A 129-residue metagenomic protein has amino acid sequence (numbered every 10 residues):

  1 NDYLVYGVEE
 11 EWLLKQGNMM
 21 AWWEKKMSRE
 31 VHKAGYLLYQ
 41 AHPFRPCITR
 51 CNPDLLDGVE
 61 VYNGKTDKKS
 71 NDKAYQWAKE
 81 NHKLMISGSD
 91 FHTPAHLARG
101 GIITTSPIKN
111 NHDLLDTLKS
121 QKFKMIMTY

Functional and structural regions predicted by a protein language model:
N1-K15, F44-Y129: Charged catalytic cores and adjacent phosphate/nucleic-acid-binding surfaces used for phosphate/nucleic-acid chemistry
Y6-G35: Binuclear metal-dependent hydrolase catalytic cores centered on His/Asp/Glu-rich metal-binding motifs
H32-F44: Aromatic-lined carbohydrate-recognition surfaces of secreted/lumenal glycan-active proteins
